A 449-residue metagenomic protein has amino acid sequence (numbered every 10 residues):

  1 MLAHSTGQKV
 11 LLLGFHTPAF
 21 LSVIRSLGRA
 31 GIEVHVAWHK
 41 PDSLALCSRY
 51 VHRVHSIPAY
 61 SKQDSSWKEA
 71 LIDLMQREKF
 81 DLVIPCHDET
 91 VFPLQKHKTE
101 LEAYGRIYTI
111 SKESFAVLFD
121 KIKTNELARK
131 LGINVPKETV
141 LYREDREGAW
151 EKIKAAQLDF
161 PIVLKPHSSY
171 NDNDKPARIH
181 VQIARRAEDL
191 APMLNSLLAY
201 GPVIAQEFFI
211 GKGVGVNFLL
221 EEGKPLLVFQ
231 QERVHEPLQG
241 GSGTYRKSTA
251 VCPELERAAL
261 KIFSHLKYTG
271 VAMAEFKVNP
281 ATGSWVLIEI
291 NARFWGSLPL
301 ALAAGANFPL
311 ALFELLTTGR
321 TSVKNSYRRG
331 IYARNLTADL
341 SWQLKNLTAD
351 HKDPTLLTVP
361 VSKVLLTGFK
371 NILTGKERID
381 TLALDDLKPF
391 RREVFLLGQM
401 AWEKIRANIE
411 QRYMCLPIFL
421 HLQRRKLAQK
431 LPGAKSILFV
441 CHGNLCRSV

Functional and structural regions predicted by a protein language model:
E33, R53-P58, Q76-F119, N134-K137: A short, GP-enriched loop/loop-strand-helix hinge that lies immediately N-terminal to, or at the N-terminal rim
V36-V51, A59: Short, glycine/polar-rich helix-capping loops at beta-to-alpha or helix-loop-helix junctions that flank or form
F115-V203, E222, P253, R257: Active-site nucleotide/adenylate-binding loops and adjacent lid/helix of ATP-dependent enzymes
A184-G241, K247-L260, K277-V286: Phosphate-binding site of ATP-dependent enzymes
V216-F218, S264-P299: Conserved metal-phosphate-binding beta-hairpin within the catalytic cores of diverse ATP-dependent phosphoryl-transfer
H235-L238, G243-R246, N291-G305: Glycine-rich phosphate/pyrophosphate-binding beta-alpha loops
E314-C415: Peripheral (often C-terminal) accessory segments that flank ATP-dependent C-N-forming ligase machineries
A428-V449: Conserved active-site segments centered on acidic
